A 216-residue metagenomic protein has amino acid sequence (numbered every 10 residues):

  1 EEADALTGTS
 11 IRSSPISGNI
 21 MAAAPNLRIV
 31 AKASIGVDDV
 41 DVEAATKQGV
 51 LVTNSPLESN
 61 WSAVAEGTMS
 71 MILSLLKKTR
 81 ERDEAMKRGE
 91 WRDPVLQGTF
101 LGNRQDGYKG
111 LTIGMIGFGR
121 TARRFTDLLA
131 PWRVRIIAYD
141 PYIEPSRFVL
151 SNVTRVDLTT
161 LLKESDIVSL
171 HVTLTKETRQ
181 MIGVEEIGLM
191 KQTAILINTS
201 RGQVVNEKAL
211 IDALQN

Functional and structural regions predicted by a protein language model:
E1-L57, K163, G183: An N-terminal-biased, well-structured beta-alpha scaffold segment characteristic of Rossmann-like dinucleotide-binding
E1-L6, R133-R135, S146: N-terminal glycine-/charge-rich "phosphate-binding" loop or analogous flexible N-terminal tail
S17-M21, I137, P141-N216: Rossmann-like adenosine-cofactor binding region
L27, K109-T112, V184, T193: Phosphate-coordination loops involved in phosphoryl transfer and adenosine-cofactor binding
P56-T112, D127: Phosphate-binding beta-alpha-beta segment of Rossmann-like dinucleotide-binding domains, i.e., the NAD(P)
F118-G119: Glycine-rich Rossmann-fold phosphate-binding loop(s) that bind the pyrophosphate of adenine dinucleotide cofactors
A122-R123: N-terminal Rossmann-fold NAD(P) dinucleotide-binding loop
T126, A130, L214: Gly/Ala-rich phosphate-binding loop of Rossmann-like dinucleotide-binding domains, activating on the conserved
